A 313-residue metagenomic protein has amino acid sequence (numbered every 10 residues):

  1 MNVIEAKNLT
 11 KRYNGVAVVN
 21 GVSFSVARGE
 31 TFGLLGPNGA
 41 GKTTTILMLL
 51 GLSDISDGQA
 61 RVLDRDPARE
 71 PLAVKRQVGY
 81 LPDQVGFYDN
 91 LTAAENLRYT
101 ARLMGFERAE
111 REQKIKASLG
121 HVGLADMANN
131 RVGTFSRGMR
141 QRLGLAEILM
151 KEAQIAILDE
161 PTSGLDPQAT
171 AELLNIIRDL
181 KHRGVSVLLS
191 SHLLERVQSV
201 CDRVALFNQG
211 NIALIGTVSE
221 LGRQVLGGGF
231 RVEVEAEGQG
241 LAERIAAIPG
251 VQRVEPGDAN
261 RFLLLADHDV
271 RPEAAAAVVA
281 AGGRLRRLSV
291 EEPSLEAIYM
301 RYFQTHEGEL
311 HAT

Functional and structural regions predicted by a protein language model:
M1-T10, T305-T313: ABC-family P-loop ATPase nucleotide-binding domain
N2-A6, K11-Q209, L214: ABC transporter nucleotide-binding domains
T31, G144, Q154, H182-V185 (+4 more regions): Generic structural signal for secondary-structure transition and capping sites
A93, V218, E292-L295: Structural motif detector for alpha-helix initiation sites
S199-C201, V225-G229: Short gly/pro-enriched beta-turn/loop segments at secondary-structure junctions
A213-V218, A246-G250: Short amphipathic beta-strand starts and helix->beta connectors
S219-Q224: Short acidic-hydrophobic catalytic motif
G228-T305: Short, charged/small-residue-rich alpha-helical element at the C-terminal edge of ABC transporter nucleotide-binding
